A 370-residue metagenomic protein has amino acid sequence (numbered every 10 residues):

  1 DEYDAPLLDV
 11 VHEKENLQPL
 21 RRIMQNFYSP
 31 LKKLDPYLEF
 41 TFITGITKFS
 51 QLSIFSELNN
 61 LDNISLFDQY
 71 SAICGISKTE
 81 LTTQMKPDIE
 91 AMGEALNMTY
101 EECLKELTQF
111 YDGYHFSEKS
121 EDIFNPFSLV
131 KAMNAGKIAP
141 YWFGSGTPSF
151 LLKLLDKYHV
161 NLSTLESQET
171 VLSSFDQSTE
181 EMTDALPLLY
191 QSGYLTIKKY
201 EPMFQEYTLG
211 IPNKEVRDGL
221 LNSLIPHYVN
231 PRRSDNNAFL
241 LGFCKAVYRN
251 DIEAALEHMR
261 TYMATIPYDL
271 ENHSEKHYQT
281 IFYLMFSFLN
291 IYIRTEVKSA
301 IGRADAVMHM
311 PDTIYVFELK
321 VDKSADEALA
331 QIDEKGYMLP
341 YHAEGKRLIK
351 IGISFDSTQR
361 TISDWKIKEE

Functional and structural regions predicted by a protein language model:
D1-S274, L289: Phosphate-binding site recognition
P6-L8, S50-S56, A325-A328, T358-D364: Switch/connector loops and helix/strand junctions flanking conserved nucleotide-binding motifs in nucleotide-processing
E15, E39, T47-K48, L284 (+3 more regions): Nucleic acid-processing catalytic cores of prokaryotic defense/repair systems
Q18-R22, V321-M338: Mg2+/Mn2+-dependent nuclease catalytic core
F27-L34, P187-L195, Y283-S287, Q331-I351: Metal-dependent nuclease catalytic cores in nucleic-acid-processing enzymes, especially RNase H-like/related
F282, A304-V321, K335: Conserved catalytic cores of phosphodiester-cleaving nucleases, focusing on short active-site segments
M285-S299: A short acidic/basic microdomain associated with nuclease active sites
P340, E344-E370: Domain-level recognition of nuclease-like catalytic cores that cleave nucleotide substrates
